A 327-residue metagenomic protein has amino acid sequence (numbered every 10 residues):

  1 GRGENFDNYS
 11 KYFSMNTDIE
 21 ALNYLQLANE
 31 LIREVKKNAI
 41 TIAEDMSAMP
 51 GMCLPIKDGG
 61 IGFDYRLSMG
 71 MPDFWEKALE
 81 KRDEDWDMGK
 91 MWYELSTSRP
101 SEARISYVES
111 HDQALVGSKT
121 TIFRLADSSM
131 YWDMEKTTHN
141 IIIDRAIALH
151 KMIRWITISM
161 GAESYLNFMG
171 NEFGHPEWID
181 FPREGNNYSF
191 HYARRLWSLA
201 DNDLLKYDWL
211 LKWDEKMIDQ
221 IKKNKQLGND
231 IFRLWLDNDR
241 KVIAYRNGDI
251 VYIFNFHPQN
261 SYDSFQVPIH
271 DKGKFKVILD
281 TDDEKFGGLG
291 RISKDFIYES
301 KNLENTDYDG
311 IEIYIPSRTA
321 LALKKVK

Functional and structural regions predicted by a protein language model:
G3-E184, F190, K222, Q226-F232 (+5 more regions): Conserved alpha/beta catalytic core and glycan-binding cleft of carbohydrate-active enzymes
Y12-N16, T137-A146, S198-D208, D307-E312: Active-site rim elements
N29-E30, K36-K37, R194-L234, S317-A322: Aromatic- and carboxylate-lined catalytic core of secreted/periplasmic carbohydrate-active enzymes
G89-Y93, I153, D219, D295-E304: A general structural signal for short secondary-structure boundary/capping elements
A193, A200, P268-H270, I278 (+2 more regions): A structural detector for beta-sheet-dominated domains
F254-H257, D280, P316-R318, V326: Short, loop-centered acidic/histidine patches that primarily coordinate divalent metals
I278-F296: C-terminal beta-signal and adjacent terminal beta-strands/loops of Gram-negative outer-membrane beta-barrel proteins
K294-K327: C-terminal beta-strand-rich structural cap/linker in extracellular carbohydrate-active enzymes
